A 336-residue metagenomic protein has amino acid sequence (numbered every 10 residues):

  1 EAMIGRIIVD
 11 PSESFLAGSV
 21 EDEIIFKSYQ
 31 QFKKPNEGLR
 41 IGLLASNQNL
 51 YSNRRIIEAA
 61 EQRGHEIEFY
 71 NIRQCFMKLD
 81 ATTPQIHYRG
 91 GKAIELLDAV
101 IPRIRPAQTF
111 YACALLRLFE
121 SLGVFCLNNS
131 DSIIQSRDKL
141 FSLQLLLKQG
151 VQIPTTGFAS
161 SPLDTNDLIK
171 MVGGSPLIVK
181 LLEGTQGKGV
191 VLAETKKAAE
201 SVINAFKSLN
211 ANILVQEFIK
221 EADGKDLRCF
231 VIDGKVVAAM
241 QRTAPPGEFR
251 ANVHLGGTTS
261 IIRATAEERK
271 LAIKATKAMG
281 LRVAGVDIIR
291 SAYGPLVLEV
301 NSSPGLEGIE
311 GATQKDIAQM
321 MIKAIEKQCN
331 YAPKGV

Functional and structural regions predicted by a protein language model:
A2-Y29: C-terminal capping/lid region of NAD(P)-dependent oxidoreductase domains
I7, I41-G42, L177: Conserved hydrophobic helix-helix packing surfaces used for dimerization/oligomerization
V9, I101-P102, Q216: Redox-cofactor binding/interface segments in oxidoreductases and associated redox assembly factors
D10, L44-S46, I232: Short hydrophobic segments within beta-strands
Y29-L127, S132, F141: ATP-binding N-terminal substructure of ATP-dependent carboxylate-amine bond-forming enzymes
Q30-N36, R263, K277, R290-V336: C-terminal active-site "lid" helix and adjoining low-complexity regulatory extension at the edge of ATP-using catalytic
E61, H65-I72, L116-G189: A conserved helix-loop-beta module that forms one wall/lid of the active-site cleft in ATP-utilizing catalytic domains
K188-M279: Phosphate-binding site of ATP-dependent enzymes
